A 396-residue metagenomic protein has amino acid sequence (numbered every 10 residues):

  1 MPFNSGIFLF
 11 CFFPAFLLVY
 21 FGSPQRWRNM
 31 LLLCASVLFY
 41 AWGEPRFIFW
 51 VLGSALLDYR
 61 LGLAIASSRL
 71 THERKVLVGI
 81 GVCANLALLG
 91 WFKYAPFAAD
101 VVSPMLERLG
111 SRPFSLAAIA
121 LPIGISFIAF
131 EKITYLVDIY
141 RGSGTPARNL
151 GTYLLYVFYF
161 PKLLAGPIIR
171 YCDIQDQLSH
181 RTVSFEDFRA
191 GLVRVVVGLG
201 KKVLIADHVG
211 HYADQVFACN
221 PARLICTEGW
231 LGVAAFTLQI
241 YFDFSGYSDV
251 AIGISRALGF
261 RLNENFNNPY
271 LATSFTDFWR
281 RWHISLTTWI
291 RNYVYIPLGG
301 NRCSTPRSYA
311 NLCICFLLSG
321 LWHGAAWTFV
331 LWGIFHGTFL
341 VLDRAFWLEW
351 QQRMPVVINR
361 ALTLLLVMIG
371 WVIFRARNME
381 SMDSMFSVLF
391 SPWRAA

Functional and structural regions predicted by a protein language model:
M1-A396: Membrane-embedded transmembrane alpha-helical bundles that form the catalytic cores of multi-pass lipid-modifying
